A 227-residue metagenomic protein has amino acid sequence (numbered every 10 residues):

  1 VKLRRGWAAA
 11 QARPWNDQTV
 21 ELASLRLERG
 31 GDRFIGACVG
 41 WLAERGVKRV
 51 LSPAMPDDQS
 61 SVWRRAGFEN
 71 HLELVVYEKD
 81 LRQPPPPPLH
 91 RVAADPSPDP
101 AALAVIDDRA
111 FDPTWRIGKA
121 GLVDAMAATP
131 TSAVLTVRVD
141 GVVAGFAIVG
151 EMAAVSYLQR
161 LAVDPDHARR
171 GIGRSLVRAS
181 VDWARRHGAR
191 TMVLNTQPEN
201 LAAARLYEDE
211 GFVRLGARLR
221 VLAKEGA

Functional and structural regions predicted by a protein language model:
A9-L25, H71-E73, G150-Q159, A168: A conserved beta-turn-beta hairpin within the catalytic core of GNAT-like acetyltransferases that forms part
A12-W15, A120-V134, R138-D140, A144-A162: A conserved beta-strand-loop-helix scaffold within acyl/acetyltransferase catalytic domains
L25-L89, R218-L222: Acyl-donor-binding surface of acyltransferase catalytic domains
R29-G40, V163, R169-D182, R186 (+1 more regions): Conserved acetyl-CoA-binding loop-helix of GNAT-fold acetyltransferases
V50-P53, L158, M192-T196: Conserved hydrophobic beta-strand within the GNAT/NAT acetyltransferase core sheet that lines the active-site cleft
P56-L72, R170, R174, R186 (+1 more regions): Conserved active-site alpha-helix within GNAT-family acetyltransferase domains
H90-L103: A short beta-loop-alpha structural element at the N-terminal edge of CoA-dependent acyl/N-acetyltransferase catalytic
V105-I117: Helix-loop element at the rim of GNAT/NAT acetyltransferase active sites that forms part of the acceptor-substrate
